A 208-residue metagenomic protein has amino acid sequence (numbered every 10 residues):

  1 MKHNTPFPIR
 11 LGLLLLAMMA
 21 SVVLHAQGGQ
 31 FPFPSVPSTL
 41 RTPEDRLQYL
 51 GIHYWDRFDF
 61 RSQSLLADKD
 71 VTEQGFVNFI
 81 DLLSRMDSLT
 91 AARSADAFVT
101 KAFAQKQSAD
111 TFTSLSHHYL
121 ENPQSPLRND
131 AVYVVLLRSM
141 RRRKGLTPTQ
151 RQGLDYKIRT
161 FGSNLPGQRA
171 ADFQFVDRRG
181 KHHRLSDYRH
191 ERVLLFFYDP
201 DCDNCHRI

Functional and structural regions predicted by a protein language model:
M1-Q30: Bacterial Sec-dependent N-terminal signal peptides
K2-N4, L120, K181: Short amphipathic alpha-helical segments with coiled-coil-like heptad repeat character
F7, L15, R61-L66, V176 (+2 more regions): A generic structural micro-environment signature that highlights single residues at secondary-structure boundaries
Q27-D172, D177-R178: Oxidative protein folding and maturation machinery
H183-H206: Short active-site neighborhood of thiol/selenol oxidoreductases, capturing the structured segment around
